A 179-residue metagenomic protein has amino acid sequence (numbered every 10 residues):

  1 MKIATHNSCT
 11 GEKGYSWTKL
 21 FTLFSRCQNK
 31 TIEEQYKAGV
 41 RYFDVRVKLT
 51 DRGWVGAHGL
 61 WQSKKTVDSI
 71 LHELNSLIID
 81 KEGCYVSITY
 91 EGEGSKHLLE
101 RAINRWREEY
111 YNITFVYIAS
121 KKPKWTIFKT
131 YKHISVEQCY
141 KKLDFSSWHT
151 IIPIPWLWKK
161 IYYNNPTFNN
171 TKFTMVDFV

Functional and structural regions predicted by a protein language model:
M1-Y42, D51-G83, G94, P123-V179: Long, acidic (Asp/Glu-rich), low-complexity accessory segments flanking structured domains
H6, T89, I118-S120: Conserved beta-strand termini and adjacent loop/short-helix elements that scaffold enzyme active sites in alpha/beta
R46: A motif-centric signal for short, conserved binding hotspots located in accessible loops or intrinsically disordered
D80-K81, E100-Y117: Structural alpha-beta junctions
Y85-E91: Acidic beta-strand-to-loop metal/phosphate-binding motif
H97-E108, K124-T130: Short, aromatic/basic amphipathic alpha-helical patches
F115-W125: A contiguous pocket-lining binding segment that forms or flanks enzyme active sites
